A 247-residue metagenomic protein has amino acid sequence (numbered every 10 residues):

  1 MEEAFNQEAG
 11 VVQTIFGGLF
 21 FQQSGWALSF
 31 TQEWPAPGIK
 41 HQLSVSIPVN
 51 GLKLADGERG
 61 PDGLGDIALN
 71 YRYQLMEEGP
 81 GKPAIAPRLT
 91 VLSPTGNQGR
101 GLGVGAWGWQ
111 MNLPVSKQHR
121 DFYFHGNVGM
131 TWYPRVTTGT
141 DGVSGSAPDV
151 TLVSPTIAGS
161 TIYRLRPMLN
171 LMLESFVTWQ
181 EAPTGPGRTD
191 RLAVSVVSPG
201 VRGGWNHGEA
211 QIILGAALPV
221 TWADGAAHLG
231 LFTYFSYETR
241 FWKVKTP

Functional and structural regions predicted by a protein language model:
M1-P247: Transmembrane beta-barrel domains of Gram-negative outer membranes and organellar outer membranes
